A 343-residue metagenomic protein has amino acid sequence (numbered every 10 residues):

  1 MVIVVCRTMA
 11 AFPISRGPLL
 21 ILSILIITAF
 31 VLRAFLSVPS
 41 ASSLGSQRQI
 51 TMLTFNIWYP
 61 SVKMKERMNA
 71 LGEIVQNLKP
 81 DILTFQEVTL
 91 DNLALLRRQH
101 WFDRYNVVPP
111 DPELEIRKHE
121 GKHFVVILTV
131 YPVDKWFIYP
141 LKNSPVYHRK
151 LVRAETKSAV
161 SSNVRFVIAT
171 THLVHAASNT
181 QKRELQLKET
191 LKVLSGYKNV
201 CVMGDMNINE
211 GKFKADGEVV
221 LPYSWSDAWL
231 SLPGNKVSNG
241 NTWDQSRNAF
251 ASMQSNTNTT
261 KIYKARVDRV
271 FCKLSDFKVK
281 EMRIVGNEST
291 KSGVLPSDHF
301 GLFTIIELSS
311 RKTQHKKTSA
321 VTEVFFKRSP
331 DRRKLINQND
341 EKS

Functional and structural regions predicted by a protein language model:
V2-L20, T28, L32-S40, S195-C201 (+1 more regions): Metal-dependent phosphoester-hydrolase catalytic domains
S23, A29, L44, M64 (+2 more regions): Structured beta-strand-rich core segments of catalytic domains in phosphoester-bond hydrolases
L36-M52: N-terminal signal-anchor transmembrane helix
R48-L53, K122-F124, H148-V152, V164 (+4 more regions): Residues that flank catalytic or metal-binding motifs in active/ligand-binding sites
Q49-M68, L114-K118, K142-N143, V174-K182: Acidic/histidine-rich helix-loop elements that form or flank divalent-metal/phosphate-binding sites at the catalytic
I50-I57, L71-R97, L128, A154 (+5 more regions): Active-site beta-strand/loop signature of hydrolases that rely on acidic residues for catalysis
S61-V62, D91-A94, E115-F124, A176-S178 (+5 more regions): Short catalytic/ligand-binding loop motif for oxyanion handling, primarily in non-cytosolic enzymes, centered on
N179-K192: Alpha-helical scaffold elements lining the catalytic groove of polysaccharide deacetylases
